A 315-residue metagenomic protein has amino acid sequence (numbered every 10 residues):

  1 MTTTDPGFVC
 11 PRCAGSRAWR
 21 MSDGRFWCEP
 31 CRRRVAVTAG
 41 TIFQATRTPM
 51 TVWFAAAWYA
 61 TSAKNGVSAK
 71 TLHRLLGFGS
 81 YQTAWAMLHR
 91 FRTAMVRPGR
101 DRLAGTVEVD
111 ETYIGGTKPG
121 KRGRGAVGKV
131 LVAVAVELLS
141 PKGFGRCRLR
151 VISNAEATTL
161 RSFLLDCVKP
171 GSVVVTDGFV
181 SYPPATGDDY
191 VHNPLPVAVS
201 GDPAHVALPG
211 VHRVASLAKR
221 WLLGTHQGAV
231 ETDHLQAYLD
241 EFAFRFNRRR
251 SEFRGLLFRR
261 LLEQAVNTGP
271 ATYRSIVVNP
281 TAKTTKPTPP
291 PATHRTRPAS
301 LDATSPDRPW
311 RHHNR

Functional and structural regions predicted by a protein language model:
M1-R315: Residue-level recognition of single "structural anchor" positions that define or cap local secondary structure
